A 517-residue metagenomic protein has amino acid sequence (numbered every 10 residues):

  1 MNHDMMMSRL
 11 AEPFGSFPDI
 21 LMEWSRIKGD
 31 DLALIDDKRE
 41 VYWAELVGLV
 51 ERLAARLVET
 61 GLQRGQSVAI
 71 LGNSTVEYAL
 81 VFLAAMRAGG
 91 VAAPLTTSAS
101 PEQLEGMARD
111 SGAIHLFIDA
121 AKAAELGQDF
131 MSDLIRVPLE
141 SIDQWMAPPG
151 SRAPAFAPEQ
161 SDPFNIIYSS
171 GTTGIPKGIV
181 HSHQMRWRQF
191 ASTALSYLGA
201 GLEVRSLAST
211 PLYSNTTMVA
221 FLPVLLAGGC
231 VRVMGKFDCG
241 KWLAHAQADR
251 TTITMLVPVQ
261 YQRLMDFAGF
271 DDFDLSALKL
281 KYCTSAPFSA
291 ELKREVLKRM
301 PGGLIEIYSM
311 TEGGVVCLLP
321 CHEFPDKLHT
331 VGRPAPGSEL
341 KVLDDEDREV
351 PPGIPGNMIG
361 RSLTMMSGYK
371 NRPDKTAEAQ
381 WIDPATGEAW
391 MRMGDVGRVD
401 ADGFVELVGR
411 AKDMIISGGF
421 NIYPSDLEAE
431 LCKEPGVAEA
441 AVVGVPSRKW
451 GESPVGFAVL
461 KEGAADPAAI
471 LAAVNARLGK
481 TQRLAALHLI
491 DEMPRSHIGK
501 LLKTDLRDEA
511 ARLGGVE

Functional and structural regions predicted by a protein language model:
M1-T60, R64, A88, A121 (+4 more regions): N-lobe entry segment of adenylate-forming
P13, R39, A54-A99, N421: Conserved AMP-binding/adenylate-forming
L57-L62, Q66, R152-S161, I166-A208 (+2 more regions): Conserved adenylate-forming
A99, A246, T254-V257, S309 (+9 more regions): AMP-binding/adenylate-forming catalytic core of the ANL superfamily
A121-Q160, I175, F267-A268: ANL superfamily adenylate-forming
W187-R205, Y213-I253, F267: Conserved AMP-binding/adenylation subdomain of ANL enzymes
L226, T251-L256, M265-D326, E339: Gly/Ser/Thr-rich phosphate-binding loop
P334-G337, R348-W381, I422: Conserved ATP/PPi-binding loop(s) of AMP-dependent carboxylate-activating enzymes
